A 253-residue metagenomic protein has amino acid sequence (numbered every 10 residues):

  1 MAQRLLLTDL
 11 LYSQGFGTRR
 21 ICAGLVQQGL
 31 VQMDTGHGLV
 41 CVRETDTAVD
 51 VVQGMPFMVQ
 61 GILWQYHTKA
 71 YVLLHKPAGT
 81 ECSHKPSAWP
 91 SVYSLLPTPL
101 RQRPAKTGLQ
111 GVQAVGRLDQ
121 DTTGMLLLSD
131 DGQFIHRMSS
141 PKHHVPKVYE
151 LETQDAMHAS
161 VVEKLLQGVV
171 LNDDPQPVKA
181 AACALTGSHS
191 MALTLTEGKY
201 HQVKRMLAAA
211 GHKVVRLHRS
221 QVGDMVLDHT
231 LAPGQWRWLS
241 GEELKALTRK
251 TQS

Functional and structural regions predicted by a protein language model:
M1-S87: S4-like RNA-binding module at protein N-termini
G15-F16, Q120, T196-Y200: Loop/turn elements at beta-strand to alpha-helix junctions within RNA-recognition modules
G36-V52, Q167-S253: RNA substrate-recognition surfaces in RNA-acting enzymes
G61, L74-K76, L128-D131, T153-D155 (+1 more regions): Flexible glycine-/small-residue-rich
P77-T80, W89, T98-R101, D121 (+4 more regions): Short, charged/polar surface micro-motifs in flexible loops or helix N-caps
H84-R103, V162-V169: A short, contiguous, amphipathic alpha-helix enriched in charged residues
Q102-S140: Glycine/acidic-rich beta-strand-loop module
Q133-S190, M206: Non-catalytic RNA-recognition surface used by pseudouridine synthases
